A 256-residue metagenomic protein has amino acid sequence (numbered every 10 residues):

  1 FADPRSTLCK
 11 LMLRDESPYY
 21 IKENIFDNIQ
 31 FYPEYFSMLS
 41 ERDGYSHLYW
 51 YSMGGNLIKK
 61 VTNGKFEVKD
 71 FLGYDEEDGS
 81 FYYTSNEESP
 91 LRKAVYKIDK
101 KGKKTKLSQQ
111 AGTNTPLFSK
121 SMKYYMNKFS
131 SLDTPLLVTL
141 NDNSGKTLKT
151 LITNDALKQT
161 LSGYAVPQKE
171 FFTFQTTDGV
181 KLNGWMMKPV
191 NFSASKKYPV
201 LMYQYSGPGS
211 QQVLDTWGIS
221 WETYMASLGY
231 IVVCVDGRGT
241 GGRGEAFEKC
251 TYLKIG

Functional and structural regions predicted by a protein language model:
F1-D3, N28-G44, S52, V61-T62 (+5 more regions): Beta-strand C-termini and the immediately following turn/loop, strongest in propeller blades
A2-D27, S52-D75, S85-E88, I98-N114 (+1 more regions): Multi-bladed beta-propeller domains
T7, F36-M38, L57, Y82-Y83 (+4 more regions): Oxidative protein folding and maturation machinery
Y20-I21, E88-P90, L132, F192-A194: Short glycine/serine/proline-enriched coil/turn segments at secondary-structure junctions
Y45-H47, L57: Glycine-enriched catalytic-core subsegment of oxygenase/oxidase enzymes
H47-Y49, A94-Y96, L137-T139: A short loop-to-beta-strand structural motif that recurs across blades of beta-propeller domains
R92-A94, T216: Beta-propeller blade termini and top-face loops
T115-G256: Serine-hydrolase catalytic core recognition
